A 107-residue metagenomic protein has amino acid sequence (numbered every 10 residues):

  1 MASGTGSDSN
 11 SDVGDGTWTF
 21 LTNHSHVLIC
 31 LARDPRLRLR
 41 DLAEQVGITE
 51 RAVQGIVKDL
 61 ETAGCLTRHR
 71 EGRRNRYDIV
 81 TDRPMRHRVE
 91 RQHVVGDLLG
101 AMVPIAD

Functional and structural regions predicted by a protein language model:
M1-S9, P84-D107: Amphipathic alpha-helical dimerization/coiled-coil segments that flank or bridge DNA-binding/regulatory modules
V13-H24, R38, R70-H93: Short, cationic-aromatic polyanion-contact patches
S25-C30: Pre-recognition alpha-helix immediately N-terminal to the DNA-recognition helix within helix-turn-helix or winged-helix
P35-R36, G47: Central "turn" residue of the DNA-binding helix-turn-helix
E44, E61-T62: Alpha-helical residues within the helix-turn-helix
R51: Key DNA-contact positions within bacterial/archaeal DNA-binding proteins
A63-E71: Beta-hairpin "wing" of winged helix-turn-helix
